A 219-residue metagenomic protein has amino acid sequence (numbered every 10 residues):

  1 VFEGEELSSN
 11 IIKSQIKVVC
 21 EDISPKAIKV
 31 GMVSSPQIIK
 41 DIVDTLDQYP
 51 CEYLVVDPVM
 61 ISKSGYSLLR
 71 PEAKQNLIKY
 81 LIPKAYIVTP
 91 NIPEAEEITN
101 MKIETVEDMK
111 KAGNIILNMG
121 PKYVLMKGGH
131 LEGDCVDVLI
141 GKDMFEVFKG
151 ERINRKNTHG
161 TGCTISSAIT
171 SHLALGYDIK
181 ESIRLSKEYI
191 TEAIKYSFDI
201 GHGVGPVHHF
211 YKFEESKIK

Functional and structural regions predicted by a protein language model:
V1-I12, S64-P71, L131-L139, H159 (+2 more regions): Active-site-adjacent loop and "lid" segments of alpha/beta metabolic enzymes
V1-K63, S67: Conserved N-terminal subdomain of the carbohydrate kinase-like
P71-F145: Conserved phosphate/ATP/ADP-binding segment of small-molecule kinases
E97, R155-I179: Short, small-residue alpha-helix embedded
K102-M109, A174-R184: Short, charged, surface-exposed loops that flank catalytic or proteolytic processing sites
F145-H159: Short pre-catalytic strand/loop immediately N-terminal to key active-site residues, enriched for Gly-Thr
E181-K219: Charged C-terminal helix
